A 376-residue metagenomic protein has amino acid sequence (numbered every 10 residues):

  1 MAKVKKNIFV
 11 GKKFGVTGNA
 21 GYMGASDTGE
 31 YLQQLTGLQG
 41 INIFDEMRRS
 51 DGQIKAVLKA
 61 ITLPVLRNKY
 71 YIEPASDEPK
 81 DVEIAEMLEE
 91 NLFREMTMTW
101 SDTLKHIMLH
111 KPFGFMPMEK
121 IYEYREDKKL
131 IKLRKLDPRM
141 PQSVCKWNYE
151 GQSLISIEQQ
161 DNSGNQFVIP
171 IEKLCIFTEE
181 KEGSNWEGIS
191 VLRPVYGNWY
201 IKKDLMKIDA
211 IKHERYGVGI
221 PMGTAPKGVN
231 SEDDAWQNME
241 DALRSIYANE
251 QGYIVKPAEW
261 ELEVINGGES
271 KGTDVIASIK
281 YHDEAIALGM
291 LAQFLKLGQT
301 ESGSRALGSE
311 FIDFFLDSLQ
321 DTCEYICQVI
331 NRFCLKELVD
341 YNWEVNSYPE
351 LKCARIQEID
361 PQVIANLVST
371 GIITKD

Functional and structural regions predicted by a protein language model:
M1-A20, D233-A258, E263-I265, D340-D376: C-terminal anchoring/interaction modules
A2-G52, P74-N249, I372: Structured, contiguous alpha/beta core segments that scaffold functional sites
T62, R67-E73: Active-site acidic/histidine clusters and adjacent loop/turn architecture that either coordinate catalytic ions
I72, S76, K80, S270-D274 (+5 more regions): Conserved aromatic-histidine-acidic binding/catalytic patches
F115-I121, K212-A225, E250-L262, F294-G303 (+1 more regions): Core alpha/beta catalytic barrel or barrel-like domain that forms the active/cofactor pocket in diverse metabolic
D233-L316: Secondary-shell segments that build the walls of catalytic and ion/ligand-binding clefts
Y281-D376: C-terminal helix-loop subdomains that flank or include functional centers
